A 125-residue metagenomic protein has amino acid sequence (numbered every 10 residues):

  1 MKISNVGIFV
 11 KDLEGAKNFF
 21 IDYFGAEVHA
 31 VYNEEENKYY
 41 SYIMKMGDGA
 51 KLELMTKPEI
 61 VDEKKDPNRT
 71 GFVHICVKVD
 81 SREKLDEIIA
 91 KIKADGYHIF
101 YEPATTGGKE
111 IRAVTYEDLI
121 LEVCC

Functional and structural regions predicted by a protein language model:
M1-G15, H29, F72-V77: N-terminal beta-strand motif that seeds the catalytic metal site of vicinal oxygen chelate
F9-K51: Core segments of cupin and vicinal oxygen chelate
G15-N18, D22, E83-A94: Replace "anionic and nucleotidyl ligands
A30, L54, E59-K64: A short, acidic/glycine-rich surface segment
E36, M46, P67-R69, T105: A generic structural micro-feature
I43-K45, I89-C125: Vicinal oxygen chelate
L52-M55, E122-C124: Conserved beta-strand in the GNAT
N68-D86: Mid-chain, well-packed structural core segment of small domains
